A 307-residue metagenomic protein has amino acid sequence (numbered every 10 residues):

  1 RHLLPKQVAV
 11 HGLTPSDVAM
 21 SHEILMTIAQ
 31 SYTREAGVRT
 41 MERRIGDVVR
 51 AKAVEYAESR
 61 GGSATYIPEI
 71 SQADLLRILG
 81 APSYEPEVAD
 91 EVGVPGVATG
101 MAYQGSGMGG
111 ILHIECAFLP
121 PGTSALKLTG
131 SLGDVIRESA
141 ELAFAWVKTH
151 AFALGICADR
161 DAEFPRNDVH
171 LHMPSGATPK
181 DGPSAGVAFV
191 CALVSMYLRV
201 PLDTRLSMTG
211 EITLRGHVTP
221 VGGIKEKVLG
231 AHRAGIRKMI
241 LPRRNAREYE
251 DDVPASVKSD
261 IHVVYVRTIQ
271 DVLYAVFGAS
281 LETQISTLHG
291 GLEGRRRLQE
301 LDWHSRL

Functional and structural regions predicted by a protein language model:
R1-G46, A51-A64, A153-A162, R199-D203: Conserved C-terminal "switch" segment of AAA+ ATPases
Q7, I28, L75, L193-V194: Broad structural signal for hydrophobic residues in well-ordered alpha-helices, predominantly aliphatic
E35-M101: Glycine/threonine-rich ATP-lid/beta-loop region of ATP-binding domains
Y66-I67, E85, A89, V94-T99 (+1 more regions): Peripheral, non-AAA+ core regions of ATP-driven protein-machinery
